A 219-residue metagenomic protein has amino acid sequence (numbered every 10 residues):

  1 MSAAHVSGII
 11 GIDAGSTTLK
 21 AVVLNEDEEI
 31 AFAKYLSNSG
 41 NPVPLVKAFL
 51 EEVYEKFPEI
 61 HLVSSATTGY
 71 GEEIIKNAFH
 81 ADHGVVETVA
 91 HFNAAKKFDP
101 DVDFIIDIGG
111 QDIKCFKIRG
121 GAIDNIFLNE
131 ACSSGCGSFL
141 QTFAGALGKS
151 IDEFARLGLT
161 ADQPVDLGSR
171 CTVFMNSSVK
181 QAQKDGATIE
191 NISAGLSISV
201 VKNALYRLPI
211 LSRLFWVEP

Functional and structural regions predicted by a protein language model:
S2-D27, V102-R119: Gly/Thr-rich phosphate-binding beta-strand-loop-beta motif of the actin/hexokinase/Hsp70
G8-P44, A48-E51, N125-I126, E130-C132: Short glycine-rich, Thr/Ser-proximal phosphate-binding strand/loop in the N-terminal lobe of ATP-dependent enzymes
V22-L24, K76-H80, C115-G121, F127-N129 (+2 more regions): Short acidic, glycine/serine/threonine-rich loops at helix termini
Y35-N38, Y54-T88, K117, D124-N125: Short beta-strand-loop/turn "lid" adjacent to the catalytic site in phosphate-handling enzymes
S39-P42, G120-Q163: Glycine-rich phosphate-binding loop plus the immediately following alpha-helix
L50-V63, A204-W216: Phosphate/pyrophosphate-binding loops at sites that engage ATP/ADP/AMP, CoA/4′-phosphopantetheine, polyphosphate
Y70-G71, S199, S212-P219: Glycine-rich phosphate-binding loops at beta-strand->alpha-helix junctions
S177-L208: Adenine-nucleotide phosphate-binding core of ATP-dependent small-molecule kinases
